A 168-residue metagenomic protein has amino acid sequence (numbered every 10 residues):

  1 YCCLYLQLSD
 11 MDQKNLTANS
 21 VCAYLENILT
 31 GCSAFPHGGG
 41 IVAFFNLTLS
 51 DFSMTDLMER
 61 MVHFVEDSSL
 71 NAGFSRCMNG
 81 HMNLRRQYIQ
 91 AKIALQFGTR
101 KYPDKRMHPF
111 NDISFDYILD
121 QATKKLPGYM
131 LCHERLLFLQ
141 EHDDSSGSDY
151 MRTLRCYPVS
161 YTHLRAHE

Functional and structural regions predicted by a protein language model:
Y1-E168: Cytosolic nucleotide-utilizing catalytic cores of signal-transduction proteins
